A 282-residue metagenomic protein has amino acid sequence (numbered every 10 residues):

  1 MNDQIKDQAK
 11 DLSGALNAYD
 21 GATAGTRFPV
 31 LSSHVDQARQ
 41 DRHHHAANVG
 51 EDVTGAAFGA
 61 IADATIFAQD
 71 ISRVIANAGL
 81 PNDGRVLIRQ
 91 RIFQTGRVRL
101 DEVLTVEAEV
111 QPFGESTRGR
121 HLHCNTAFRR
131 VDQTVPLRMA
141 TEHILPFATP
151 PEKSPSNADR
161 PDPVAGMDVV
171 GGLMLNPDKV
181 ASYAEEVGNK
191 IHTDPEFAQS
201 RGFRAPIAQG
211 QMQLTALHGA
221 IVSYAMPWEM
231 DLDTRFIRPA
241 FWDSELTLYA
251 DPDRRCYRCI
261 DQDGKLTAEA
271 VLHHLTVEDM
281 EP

Functional and structural regions predicted by a protein language model:
N2-R89, P150-W228: Hot-dog-fold acyl-thioester-processing enzymes
N2-T23, Q90-G172, A240-P282: HotDog/MaoC-like acyl-thioester-processing domains
N82-R97, M230-I237: Small beta-barrel nucleic-acid-binding modules, principally OB-folds
E196-T247, D251-D253, I260-K265, E269: Catalytic-pocket segment enriched in acidic/His residues
